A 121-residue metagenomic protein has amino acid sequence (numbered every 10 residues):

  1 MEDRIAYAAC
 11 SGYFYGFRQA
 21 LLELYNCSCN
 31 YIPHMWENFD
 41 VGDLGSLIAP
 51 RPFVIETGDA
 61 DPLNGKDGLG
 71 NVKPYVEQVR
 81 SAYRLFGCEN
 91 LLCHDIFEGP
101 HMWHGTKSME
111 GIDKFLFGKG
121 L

Functional and structural regions predicted by a protein language model:
M1: Conserved SAM-binding loop of SAM-dependent methyltransferases across substrates and taxa, primarily the Class I
R4-S46, P50, G65-V76, R84-C88: Mobile cap/lid helix-loop segments that gate and shape the active-site cleft of serine hydrolases
S11-G12, E56, F97: Alpha/beta-hydrolase-fold catalytic nucleophile elbow
I48, I55-T57: Short beta-strand/loop motif that positions the catalytic acidic residue of the alpha/beta-hydrolase fold
F53, A60-G70, H101-W103: Acidic catalytic loop of the alpha/beta-hydrolase fold
E77-L121: C-terminal catalytic histidine-bearing segment of alpha/beta-hydrolase fold enzymes
